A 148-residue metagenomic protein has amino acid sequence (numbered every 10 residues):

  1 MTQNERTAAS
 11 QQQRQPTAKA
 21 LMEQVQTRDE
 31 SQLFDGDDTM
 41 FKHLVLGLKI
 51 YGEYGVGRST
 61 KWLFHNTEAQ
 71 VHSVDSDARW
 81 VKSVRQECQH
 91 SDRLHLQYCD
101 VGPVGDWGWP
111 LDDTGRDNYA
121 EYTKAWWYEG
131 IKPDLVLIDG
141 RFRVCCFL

Functional and structural regions predicted by a protein language model:
M1-T17: Juxtamembrane luminal stem/stalk of type II transmembrane Golgi/ER carbohydrate-processing enzymes
E5-R6, R93, L135: Short linear motifs in intrinsically disordered/low-complexity regions
R14-E23, C99-D113: Catalytic donor nucleotide-activated moiety binding site of glycosyltransferases and closely related
R14-L48: Class I SAM-dependent methyltransferase Rossmann-like catalytic core, especially the SAM/SAH-binding loop
M22-Q26, K42-L46, E68-A69, W109-P110 (+1 more regions): N-terminal start-of-chain detector that recognizes signal peptides and the immediate post-cleavage beginning
R28-D35, Y54, D113-D117, R141: Conserved phosphate-coordination/catalytic loops
D35-D106: SAM cofactor-binding core of SAM-dependent methyltransferases, primarily the Rossmann-like beta-alpha-beta module
W107-L148: Active-site segment flanking the S-adenosylmethionine/decSAM binding pocket in AdoMet-dependent transferases
